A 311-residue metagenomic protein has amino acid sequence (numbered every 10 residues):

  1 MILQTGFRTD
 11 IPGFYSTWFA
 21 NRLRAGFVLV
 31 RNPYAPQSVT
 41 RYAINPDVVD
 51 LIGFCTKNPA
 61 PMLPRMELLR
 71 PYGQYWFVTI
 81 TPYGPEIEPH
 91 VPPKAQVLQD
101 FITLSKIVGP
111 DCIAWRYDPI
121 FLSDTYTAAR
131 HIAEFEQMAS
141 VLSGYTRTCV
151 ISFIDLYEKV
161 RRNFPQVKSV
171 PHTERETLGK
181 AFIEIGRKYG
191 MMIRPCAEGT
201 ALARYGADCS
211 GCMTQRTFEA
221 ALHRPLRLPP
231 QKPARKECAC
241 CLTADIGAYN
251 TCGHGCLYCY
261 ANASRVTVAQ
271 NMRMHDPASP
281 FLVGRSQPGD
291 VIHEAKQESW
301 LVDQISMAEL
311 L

Functional and structural regions predicted by a protein language model:
M1-I87, K94-V97, F101-P110, R265-L311: Conserved Radical SAM active-site core
C55, S152, H172: Catalytic beta/alpha-barrel core
P59-A60, T81-Y83, I120-L122, L156 (+2 more regions): Short, solvent-exposed loop/turn segments at secondary-structure junctions
Y83-V91, P119-A129, N163-P171: Surface-exposed cleft-lining segments at the edges of enzyme active sites
Q96-R162, K180-A197: Conserved C-terminal portion of the radical SAM core fold that forms the substrate/S-adenosylmethionine-binding
T173-A239: A C-terminal junction/extension of Radical SAM enzymes
K236, T243-S264: Local cysteine-cluster metal-coordination motifs and their immediate loop/turn environment, predominantly Fe-S cluster
